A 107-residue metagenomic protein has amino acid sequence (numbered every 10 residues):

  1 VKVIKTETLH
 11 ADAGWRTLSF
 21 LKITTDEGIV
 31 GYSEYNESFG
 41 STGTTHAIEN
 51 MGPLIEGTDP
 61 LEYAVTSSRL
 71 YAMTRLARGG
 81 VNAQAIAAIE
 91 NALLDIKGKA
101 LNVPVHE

Functional and structural regions predicted by a protein language model:
V1-Y32, N36: Structured beta-strand/loop patches that form or line metal/cofactor-binding pockets in enzymes
D26-L101: Metal- or metallocofactor-binding catalytic centers and their adjacent structured scaffolds across diverse enzyme
V103-E107: Short, intrinsically disordered, charge-balanced linker/junction segments flanking boundaries in proteins
